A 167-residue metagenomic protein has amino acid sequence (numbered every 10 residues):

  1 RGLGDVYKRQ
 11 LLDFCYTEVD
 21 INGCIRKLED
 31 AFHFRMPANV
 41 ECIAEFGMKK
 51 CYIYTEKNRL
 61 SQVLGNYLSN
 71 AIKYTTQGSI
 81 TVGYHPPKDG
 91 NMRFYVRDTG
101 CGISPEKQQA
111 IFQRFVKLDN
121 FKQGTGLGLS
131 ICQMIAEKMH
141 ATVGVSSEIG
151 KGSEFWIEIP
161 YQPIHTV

Functional and structural regions predicted by a protein language model:
R1-Y7: Short, small-residue-biased leader/transition segments that mark boundaries at the very start of proteins
R9-F14, Y52-T55: Conserved micro-motifs of the catalytic ATP-binding
C15-V19, P37-C51: Conserved catalytic submotifs in the C-terminal HATPase_c
A71-I72: Short helix-loop "hinge" at the ATP-lid/N-box region of the Bergerat-fold HATPase_c
I103-F115: Short conserved segment of the HATPase_c
